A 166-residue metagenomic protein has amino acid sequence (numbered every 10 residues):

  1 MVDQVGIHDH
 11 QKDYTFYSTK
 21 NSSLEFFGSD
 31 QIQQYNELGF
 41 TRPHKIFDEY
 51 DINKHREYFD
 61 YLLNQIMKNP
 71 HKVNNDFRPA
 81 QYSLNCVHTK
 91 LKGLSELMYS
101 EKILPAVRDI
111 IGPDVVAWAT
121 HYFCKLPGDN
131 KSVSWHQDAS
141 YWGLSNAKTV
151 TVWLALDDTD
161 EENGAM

Functional and structural regions predicted by a protein language model:
M1-L38, P43-W135, S140-L144: Non-heme Fe(II)-dependent double-stranded beta-helix
T15, E161-M166: Double-stranded beta-helix
I110, H136, G143-E161: Short, conserved beta-strand element in jelly-roll/cupin
T120, V150, G164: Change "...and in nucleic-acid phosphodiester-cleaving endonucleases..." to "...and in nucleic-acid processing enzymes
